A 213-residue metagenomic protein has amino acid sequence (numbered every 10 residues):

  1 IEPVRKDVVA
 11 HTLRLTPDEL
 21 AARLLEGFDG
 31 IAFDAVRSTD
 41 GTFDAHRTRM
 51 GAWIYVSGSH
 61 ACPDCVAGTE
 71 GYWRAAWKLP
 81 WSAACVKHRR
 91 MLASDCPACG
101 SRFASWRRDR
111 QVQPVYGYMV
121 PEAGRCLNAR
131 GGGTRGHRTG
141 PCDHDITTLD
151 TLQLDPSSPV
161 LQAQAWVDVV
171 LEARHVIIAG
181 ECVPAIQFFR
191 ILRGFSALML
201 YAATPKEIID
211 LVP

Functional and structural regions predicted by a protein language model:
I1-W81, V86-P213: C-terminal accessory regions
